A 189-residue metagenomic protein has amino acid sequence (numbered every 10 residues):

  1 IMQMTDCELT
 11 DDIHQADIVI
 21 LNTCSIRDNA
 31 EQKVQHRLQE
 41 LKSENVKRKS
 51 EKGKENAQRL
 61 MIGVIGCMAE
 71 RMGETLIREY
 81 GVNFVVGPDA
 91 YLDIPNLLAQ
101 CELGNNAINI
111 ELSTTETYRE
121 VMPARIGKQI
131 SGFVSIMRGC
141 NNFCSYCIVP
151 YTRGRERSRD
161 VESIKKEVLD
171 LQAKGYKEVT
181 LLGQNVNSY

Functional and structural regions predicted by a protein language model:
I1-S188: Proteins enriched for Cys/Gly/acidic motifs involved in redox and nucleic-acid/cofactor modification
